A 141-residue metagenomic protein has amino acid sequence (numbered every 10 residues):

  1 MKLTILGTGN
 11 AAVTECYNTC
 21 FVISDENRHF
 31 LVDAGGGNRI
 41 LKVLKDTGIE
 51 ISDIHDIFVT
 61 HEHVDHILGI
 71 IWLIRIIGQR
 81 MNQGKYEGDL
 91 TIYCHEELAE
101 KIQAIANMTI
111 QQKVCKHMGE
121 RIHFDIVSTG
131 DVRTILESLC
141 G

Functional and structural regions predicted by a protein language model:
M1-T47: Conserved beta-strand hairpin/beta-sheet module of binuclear metal-dependent hydrolase folds, prominently
V13, V22, G48, N82-G84 (+2 more regions): Short secondary-structure boundary/capping segments
D25-R28, G78, E97: Short loop segments at secondary-structure junctions
V32-D33, V59, C94: Small/polar loops that bind or transfer phosphate-bearing groups
G36-G37, H63, H95-L98: Short beta->alpha junction loops/turns
N38-L90: Active-site metal-binding motif and surrounding structural segment of the metallo-beta-lactamase
G88-G141: Metallo-beta-lactamase
